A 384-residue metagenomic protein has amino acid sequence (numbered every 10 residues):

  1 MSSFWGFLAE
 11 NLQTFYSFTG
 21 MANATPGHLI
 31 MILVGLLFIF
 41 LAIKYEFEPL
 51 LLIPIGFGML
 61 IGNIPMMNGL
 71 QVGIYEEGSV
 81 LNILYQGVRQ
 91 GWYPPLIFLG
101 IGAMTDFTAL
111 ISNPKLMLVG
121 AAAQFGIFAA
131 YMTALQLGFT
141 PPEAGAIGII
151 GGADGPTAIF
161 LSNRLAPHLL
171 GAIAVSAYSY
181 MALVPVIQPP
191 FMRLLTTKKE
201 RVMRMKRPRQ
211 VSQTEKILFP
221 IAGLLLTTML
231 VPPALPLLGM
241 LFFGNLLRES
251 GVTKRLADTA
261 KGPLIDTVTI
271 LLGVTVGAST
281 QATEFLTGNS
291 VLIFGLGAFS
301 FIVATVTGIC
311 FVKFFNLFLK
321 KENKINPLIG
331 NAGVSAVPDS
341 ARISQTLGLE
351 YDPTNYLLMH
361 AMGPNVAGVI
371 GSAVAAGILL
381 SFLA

Functional and structural regions predicted by a protein language model:
M1-E76: N-terminal alpha-helical transmembrane segments of multi-pass membrane transport and channel/translocase proteins
G20-M31, N82-I97, E143-G151, Y178 (+3 more regions): Structural signature of hydrophobic alpha-helical transmembrane segments
L36, L110-Y131, T283-I309, A361-N365: Entry/N-cap segments of selected transmembrane alpha helices and their immediately preceding amphipathic helices
I43-L52, Q71-V72, E76, L81-Y85 (+5 more regions): Interfacial helix-loop-helix linkers and transmembrane-helix boundary segments in multi-pass membrane proteins
Q90-G91, F98-M104, V119-A129, T133 (+4 more regions): Alpha-helical membrane segments and immediately flanking helix-loop junctions that form or couple to the substrate/ion
H168-V186, F294-A304, L328-A332: Alpha-helical transmembrane segments
S176-V252: Membrane-embedded hairpin module used as a gating/binding unit in multi-pass transport and secretion proteins
L224-V312: Transmembrane helical segments that form the transport core of multi-pass membrane transport proteins
